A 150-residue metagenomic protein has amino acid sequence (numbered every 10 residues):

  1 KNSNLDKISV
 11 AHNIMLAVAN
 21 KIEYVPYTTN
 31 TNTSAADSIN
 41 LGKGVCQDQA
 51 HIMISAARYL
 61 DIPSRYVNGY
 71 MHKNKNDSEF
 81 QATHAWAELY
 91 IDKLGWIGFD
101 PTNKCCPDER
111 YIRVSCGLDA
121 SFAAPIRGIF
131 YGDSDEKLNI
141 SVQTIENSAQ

Functional and structural regions predicted by a protein language model:
K1-G44, I52, L118-A120, F130-S148: Secondary-structure boundary elements
L16, D48-S134: Hydrophobic/aromatic-rich core segments of domains that either
